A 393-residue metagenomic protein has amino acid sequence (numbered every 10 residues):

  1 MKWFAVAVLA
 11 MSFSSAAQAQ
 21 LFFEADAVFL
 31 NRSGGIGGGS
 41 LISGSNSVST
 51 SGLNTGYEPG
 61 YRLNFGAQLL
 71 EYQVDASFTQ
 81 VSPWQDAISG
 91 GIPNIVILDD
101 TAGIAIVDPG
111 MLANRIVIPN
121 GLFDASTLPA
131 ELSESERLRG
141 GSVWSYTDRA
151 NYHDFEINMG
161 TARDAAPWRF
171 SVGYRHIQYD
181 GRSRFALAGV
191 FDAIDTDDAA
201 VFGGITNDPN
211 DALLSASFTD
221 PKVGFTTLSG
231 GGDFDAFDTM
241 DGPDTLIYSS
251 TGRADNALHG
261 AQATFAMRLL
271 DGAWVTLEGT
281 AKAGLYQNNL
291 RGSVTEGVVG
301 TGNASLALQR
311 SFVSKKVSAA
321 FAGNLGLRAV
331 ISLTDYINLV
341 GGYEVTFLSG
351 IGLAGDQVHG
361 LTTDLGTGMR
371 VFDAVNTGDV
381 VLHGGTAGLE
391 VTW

Functional and structural regions predicted by a protein language model:
M1-Q20: Cleavable N-terminal export/targeting peptides
F13-A16, G90, V172, A216-F218: Compositionally biased regions
Q20-I36, V48-G91, F123-G189, G230-Y286 (+2 more regions): Outer-membrane beta-barrel transmembrane strands
L41-N46, N94-R139, A186-S249, R291-V313 (+1 more regions): Solvent-exposed loop segments that connect transmembrane elements
L353: A charged nuclease-like catalytic/ligand-binding cleft shared by nucleic-acid processing domains
